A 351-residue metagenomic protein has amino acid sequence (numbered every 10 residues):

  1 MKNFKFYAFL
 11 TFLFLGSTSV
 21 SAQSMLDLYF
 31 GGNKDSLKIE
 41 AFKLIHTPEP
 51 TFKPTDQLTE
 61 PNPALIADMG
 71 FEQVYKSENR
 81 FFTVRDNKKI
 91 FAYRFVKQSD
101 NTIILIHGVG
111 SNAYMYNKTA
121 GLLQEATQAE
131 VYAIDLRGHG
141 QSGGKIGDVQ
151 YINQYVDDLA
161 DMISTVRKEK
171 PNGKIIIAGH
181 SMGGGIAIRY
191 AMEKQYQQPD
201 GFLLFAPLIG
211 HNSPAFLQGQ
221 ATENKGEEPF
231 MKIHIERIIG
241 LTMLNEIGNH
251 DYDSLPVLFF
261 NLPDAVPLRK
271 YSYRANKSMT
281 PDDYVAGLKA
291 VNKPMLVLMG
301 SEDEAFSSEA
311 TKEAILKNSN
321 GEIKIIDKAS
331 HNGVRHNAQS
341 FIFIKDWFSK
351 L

Functional and structural regions predicted by a protein language model:
A22-T83, Y93: An N-terminal hydrophobic leader/cap segment in hydrolases
V109-G121, E309: The serine-hydrolase catalytic nucleophile loop
Q124-G144: Conserved alpha/beta-hydrolase
V149-R167: Alpha/beta-hydrolase active-site loop
S181-K270: Alpha/beta-hydrolase-fold enzymes
V291, V297-M299: Short beta-strand/loop motif that positions the catalytic acidic residue of the alpha/beta-hydrolase fold
E304-A310: Conserved alpha/beta-hydrolase "acid-adjacent" motif
A329-Q339: Catalytic histidine-centered segment of alpha/beta-hydrolase-like enzymes
